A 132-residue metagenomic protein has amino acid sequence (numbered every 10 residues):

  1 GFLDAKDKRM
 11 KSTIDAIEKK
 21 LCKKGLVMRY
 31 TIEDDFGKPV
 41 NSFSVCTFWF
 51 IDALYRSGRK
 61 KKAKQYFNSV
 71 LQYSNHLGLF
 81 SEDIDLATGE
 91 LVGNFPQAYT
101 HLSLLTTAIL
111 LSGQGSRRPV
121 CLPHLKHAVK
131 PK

Functional and structural regions predicted by a protein language model:
G1-F43, Q65-S116, V120-K132: Extended glycan-interaction surfaces of carbohydrate-active proteins
